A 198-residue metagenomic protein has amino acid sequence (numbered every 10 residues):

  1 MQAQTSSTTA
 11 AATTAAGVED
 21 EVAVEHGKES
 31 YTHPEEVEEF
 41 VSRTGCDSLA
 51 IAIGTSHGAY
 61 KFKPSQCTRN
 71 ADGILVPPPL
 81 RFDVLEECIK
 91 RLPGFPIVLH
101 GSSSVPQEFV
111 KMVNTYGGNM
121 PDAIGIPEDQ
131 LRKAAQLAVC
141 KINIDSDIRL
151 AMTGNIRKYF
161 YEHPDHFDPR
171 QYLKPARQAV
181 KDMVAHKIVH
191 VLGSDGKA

Functional and structural regions predicted by a protein language model:
M1-P96, S104-M112, Y116-I124, E128 (+3 more regions): Alpha/beta enzyme core
T115, I126-A198: C-terminal alpha-helical cap/extension of soluble enzyme domains
